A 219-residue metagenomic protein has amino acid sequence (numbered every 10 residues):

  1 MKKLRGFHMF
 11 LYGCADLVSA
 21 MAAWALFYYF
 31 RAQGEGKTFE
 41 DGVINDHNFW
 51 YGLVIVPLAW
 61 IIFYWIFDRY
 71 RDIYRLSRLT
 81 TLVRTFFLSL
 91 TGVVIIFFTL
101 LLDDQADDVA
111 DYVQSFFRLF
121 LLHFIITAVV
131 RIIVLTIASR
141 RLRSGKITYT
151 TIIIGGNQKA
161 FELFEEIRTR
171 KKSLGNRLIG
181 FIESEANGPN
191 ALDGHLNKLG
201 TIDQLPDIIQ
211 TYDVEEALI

Functional and structural regions predicted by a protein language model:
M1-I147, N176, E215: Signature of alpha-helical transmembrane segments in polytopic membrane proteins
I137-I219: A solvent-exposed beta-alpha-beta segment
